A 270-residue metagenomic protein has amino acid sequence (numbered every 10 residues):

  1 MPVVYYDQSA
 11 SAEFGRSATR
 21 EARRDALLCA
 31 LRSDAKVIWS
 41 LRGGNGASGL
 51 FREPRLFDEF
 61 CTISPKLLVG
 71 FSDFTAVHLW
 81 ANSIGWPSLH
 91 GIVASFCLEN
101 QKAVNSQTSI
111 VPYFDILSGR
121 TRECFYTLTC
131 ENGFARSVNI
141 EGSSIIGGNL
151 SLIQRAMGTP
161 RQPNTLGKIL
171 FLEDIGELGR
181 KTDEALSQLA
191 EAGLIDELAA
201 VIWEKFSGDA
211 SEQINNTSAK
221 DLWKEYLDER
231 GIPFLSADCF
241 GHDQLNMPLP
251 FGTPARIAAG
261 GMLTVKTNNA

Functional and structural regions predicted by a protein language model:
M1-D34: ATP/NTP phosphate-donor binding region
P2-D7, G70, L198-K205, L235: Short internal beta-strands
R20-R24, E184-L189, N215-L222: Charged helix-capping and loop-helix junction motifs
W39-E53: N-terminal glycine-rich "phosphate-gripper" loop used for MgATP/nucleotide binding and carboxylate activation
F57-W80, P87-V93, P233-F234: Short, acidic/small-residue loops that bind anionic groups at enzyme active sites
P87-L152: Conserved anion/nucleotide-ligand pocket segment
R161-I214: Internal helical hairpin/lid segments
W203-A270: ATP/nucleoside-binding phosphotransfer catalytic cores, i.e., glycine-rich phosphate-binding loops
